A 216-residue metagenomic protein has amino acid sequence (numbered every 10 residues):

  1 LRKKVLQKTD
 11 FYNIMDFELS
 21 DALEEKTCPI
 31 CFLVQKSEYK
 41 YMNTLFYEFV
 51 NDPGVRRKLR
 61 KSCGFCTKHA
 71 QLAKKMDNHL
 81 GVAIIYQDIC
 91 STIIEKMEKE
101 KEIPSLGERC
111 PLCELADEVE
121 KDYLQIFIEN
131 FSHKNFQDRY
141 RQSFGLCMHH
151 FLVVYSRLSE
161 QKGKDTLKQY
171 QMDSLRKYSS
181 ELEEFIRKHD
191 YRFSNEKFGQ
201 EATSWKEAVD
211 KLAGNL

Functional and structural regions predicted by a protein language model:
D10-S20, F49-R57, I93-I103, N130-Q137: Short, intrinsically disordered, charge-biased short linear motifs at domain edges
E25-C28, R60-C63, G107, R141-F144: Residues immediately within or flanking Cys/His clusters that coordinate Zn2+ in small zinc-binding modules
C28-C31, C110-C113: Short cysteine-rich clusters marking metal-coordination/redox-active sites
L33-R57, L115-D138: Short recognition patches in nucleic-acid-associated and regulatory proteins
Q35, F65, A70-A73, E114-D117 (+1 more regions): Cys/His-rich microdomains that often coordinate metals
Y47-P53, L80-M97, I128-K134, Q161-S179: Short amphipathic alpha-helical linker/capping segments at the junctions of internal repeats and modular domains
S62-H69, S143-F151: Cysteine-rich micro-motifs
R109, H150, T166-L216: Long, charge-rich alpha-helical interaction segments
